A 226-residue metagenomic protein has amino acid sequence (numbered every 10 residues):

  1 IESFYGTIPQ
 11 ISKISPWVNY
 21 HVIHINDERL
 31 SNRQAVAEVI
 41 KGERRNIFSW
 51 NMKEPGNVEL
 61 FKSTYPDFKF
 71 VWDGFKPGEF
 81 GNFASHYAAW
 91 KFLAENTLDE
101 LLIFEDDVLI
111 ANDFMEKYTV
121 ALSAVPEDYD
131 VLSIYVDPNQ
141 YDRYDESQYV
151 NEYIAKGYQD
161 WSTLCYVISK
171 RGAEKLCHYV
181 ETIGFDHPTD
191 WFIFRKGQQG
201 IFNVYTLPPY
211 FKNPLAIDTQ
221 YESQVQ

Functional and structural regions predicted by a protein language model:
I1-F104, V108-Q226: An acidic/histidine-cluster motif and surrounding catalytic segment that typifies divalent-metal-assisted enzyme active
